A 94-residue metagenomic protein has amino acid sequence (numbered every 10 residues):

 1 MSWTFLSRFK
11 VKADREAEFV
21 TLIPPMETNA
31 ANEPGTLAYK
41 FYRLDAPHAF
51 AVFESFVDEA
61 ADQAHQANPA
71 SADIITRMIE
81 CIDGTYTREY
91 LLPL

Functional and structural regions predicted by a protein language model:
M1-W3, E33, H48, I82: Residue-level preference for beta-strand/loop junctions
T4-K10, Y39-A67: Short, well-ordered beta-strand segments in beta-rich or mixed alpha/beta enzyme and ligand-binding folds
R8, P93-L94: Generic detector of low-complexity/intrinsically disordered segments and short hydrophobic N-terminal stretches
K10-F19: Short, surface-exposed ligand-recognition loops at beta-strand->loop->(often short) alpha-helix junctions that present
E18-T21, A64: Short, solvent-exposed alpha-helical surface patches in well-structured domains
T21, T36, R43, Y90-P93: Acidic/proline-rich low-complexity IDRs
P25-L37, S55-E89: An amphipathic, aromatic/His-enriched active-site/gating alpha helix that lines ligand/cofactor pockets
Y42-P47, E80-C81, L94: A short beta-turn/loop motif at secondary-structure boundaries
